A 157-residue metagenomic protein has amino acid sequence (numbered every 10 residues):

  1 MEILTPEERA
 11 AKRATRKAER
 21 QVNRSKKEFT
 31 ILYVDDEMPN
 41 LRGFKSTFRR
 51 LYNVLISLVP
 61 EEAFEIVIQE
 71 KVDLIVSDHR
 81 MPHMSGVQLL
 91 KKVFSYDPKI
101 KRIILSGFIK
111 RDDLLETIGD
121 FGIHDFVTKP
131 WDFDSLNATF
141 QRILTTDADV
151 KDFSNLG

Functional and structural regions predicted by a protein language model:
M1-T30, D134-G157: Non-catalytic signal-transmission and effector/linker regions of two-component phosphorelay proteins
K26-P39, F44-F48, I75-V76: Conserved acidic segment of CheY-like receiver
L51-L58, I66: Short hydrophobic/Thr-rich beta-strand motif most characteristic of the beta2 strand and flanking loop of CheY-like
L58-E62, S85-L89: Acidic catalytic/metal-coordinating carboxylates
I68-E70, V93-K99, D120-F121: Conserved phosphotransfer cores of two-component systems
D78, S106: Active-site residues of response regulator receiver
M81: Receiver (REC) domain active-site loop signature in two-component systems and cognate sites in sensor histidine kinases
Q88, I109-V127, A138: Alpha4 helix (beta4-alpha4-beta5 surface) of REC/receiver domains from two-component response regulators
